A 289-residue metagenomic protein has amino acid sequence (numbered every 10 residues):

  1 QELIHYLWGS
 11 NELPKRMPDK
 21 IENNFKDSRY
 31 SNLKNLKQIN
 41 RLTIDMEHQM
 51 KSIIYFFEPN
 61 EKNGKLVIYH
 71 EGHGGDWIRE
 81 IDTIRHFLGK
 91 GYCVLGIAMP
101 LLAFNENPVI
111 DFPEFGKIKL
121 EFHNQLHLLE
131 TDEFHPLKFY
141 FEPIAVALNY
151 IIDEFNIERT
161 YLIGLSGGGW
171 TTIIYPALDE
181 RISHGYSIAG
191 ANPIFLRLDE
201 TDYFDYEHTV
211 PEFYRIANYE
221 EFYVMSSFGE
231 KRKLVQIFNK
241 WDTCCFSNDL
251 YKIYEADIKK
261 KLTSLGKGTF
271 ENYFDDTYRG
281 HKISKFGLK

Functional and structural regions predicted by a protein language model:
P14-E61: N-terminal cap/lid segment of alpha/beta-hydrolase-fold proteins
Y55, I78-D82, N105-V109, I174-Y175 (+2 more regions): Short, solvent-exposed loop/turn and secondary-structure capping segments
N63-V67, K90-V94, N156-T160, D179-H184 (+1 more regions): Loop/turn elements at helix/coil->beta-strand transitions in domains of secreted/extracellular proteins
I68-E71, I188: Alpha/beta-hydrolase
H70-E142: Cap/lid segment of the alpha/beta-hydrolase catalytic domain
A145-H208: Primarily recognizes the serine-hydrolase "nucleophile elbow" in alpha/beta-hydrolase and SGNH/GDSL folds
H184, P193-G266: The feature captures the conserved acid-bearing segment of alpha/beta-hydrolase catalytic domains
A256-K289: C-terminal catalytic histidine-bearing segment of alpha/beta-hydrolase fold enzymes
